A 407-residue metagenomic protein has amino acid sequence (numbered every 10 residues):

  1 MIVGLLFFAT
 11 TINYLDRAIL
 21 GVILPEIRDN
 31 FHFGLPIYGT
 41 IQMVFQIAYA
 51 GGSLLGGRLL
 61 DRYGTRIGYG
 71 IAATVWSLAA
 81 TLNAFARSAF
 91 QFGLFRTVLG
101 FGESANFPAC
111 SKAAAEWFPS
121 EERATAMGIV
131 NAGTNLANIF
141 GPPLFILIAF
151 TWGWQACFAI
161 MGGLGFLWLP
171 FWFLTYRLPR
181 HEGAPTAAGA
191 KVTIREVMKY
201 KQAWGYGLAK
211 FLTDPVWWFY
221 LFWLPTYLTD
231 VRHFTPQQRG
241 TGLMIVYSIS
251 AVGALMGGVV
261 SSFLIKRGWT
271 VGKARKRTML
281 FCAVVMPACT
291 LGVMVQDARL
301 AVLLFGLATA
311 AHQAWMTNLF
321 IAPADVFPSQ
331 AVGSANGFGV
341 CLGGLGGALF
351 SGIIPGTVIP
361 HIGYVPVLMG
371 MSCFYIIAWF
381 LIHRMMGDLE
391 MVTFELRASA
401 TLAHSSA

Functional and structural regions predicted by a protein language model:
A18, Q46-L54, N138-I139, Y247-A251 (+2 more regions): Residue-level signature of mid-helix packing/kink "hotspots" within the transmembrane helices of 12-pass Major
L20-G21, K201-L255, H312, M316 (+2 more regions): Extracytoplasmic gate region of multi-pass secondary transporters
H32, G64, F85-Q91, P119 (+1 more regions): Helix-breaking motifs and short loop linkers at transmembrane-helix boundaries and internal kinks in secondary membrane
G51-F90: Conserved MFS/SLC helix-loop-helix module at the cytosolic interface between two early adjacent transmembrane helices
F95-T134: Cytoplasmic helix-loop-helix junction between adjacent transmembrane helices in 12-TM secondary transporters
V130-L174: Helix-loop-helix hairpin linking two adjacent transmembrane segments in secondary transporters
P179-G207, V231: Juxtamembrane intracellular "pre-TM" segments in multi-pass secondary transporters
A324-H361: A late C-terminal transmembrane helix in Major Facilitator Superfamily
